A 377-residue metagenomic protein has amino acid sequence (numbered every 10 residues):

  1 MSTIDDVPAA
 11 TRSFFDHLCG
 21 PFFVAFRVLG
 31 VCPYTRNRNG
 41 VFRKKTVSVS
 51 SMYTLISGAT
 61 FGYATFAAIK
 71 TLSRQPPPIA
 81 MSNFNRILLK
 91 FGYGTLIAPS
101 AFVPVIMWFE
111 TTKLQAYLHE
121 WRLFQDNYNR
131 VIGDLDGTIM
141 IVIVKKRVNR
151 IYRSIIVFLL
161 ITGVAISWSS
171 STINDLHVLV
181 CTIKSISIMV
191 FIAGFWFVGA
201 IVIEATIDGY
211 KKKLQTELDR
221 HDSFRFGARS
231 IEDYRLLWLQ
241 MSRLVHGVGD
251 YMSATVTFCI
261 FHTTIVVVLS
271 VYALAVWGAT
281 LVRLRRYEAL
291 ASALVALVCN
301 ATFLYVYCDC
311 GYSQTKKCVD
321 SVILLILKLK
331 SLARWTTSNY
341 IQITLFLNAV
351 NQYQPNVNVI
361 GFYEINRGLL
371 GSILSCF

Functional and structural regions predicted by a protein language model:
M1-K146: N-terminal signal-anchor/initial transmembrane insertion module of eukaryotic multi-pass membrane proteins
M1-S57, N149-R153, F224-F377: Terminal membrane-anchoring module of integral membrane proteins
G58-I97, L123-V198, K211-R229, S270-T302: Helix-loop-helix junctions within predominantly alpha-helical proteins
Y93, I97, E120-L123, N127 (+7 more regions): Charged, amphipathic alpha-helical oligomerization/scaffolding segments
V103-F124, W196-Y210, A301-K328: Inner-leaflet juxtamembrane helices
I106, I132, D136, L218 (+2 more regions): Long, hydrophobic, amphipathic alpha-helical segments used as structural scaffolds
